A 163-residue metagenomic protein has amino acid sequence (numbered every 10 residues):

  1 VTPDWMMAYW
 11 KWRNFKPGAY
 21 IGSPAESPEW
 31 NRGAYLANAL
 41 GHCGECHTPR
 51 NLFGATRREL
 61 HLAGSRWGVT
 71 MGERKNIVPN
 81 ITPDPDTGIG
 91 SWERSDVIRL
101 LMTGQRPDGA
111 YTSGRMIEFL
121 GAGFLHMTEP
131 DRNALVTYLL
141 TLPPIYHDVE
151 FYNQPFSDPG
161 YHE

Functional and structural regions predicted by a protein language model:
V1-A8, F151: Extended, well-folded interaction surfaces typified by the phenylalanyl-tRNA synthetase beta subunit core
Y9-N38, T87, E163: Electrostatic cytochrome c docking/interface patches
A25-E26, T82, M116-L120, H147 (+2 more regions): Interaction-mediating elements
G33-L36, L40-R50, V97, L135 (+2 more regions): The canonical Cys-X-X-Cys-His
N38-K75, T87, T103-T112, P144-D148: Periplasmic/extracellular electron-transfer cofactor-ligation site, primarily the c-type cytochrome heme-c attachment
L60-P107, E118-R132: Electron-transfer interface patches adjacent to heme c in soluble/periplasmic c-type cytochromes and di-/multiheme
D108-Y111, M127-H147: Ligand-binding pocket scaffold of soluble enzyme catalytic domains
P130-N133, T141, Q154-E163: C-terminal helix-and-tail extensions that cap enzymatic domains
